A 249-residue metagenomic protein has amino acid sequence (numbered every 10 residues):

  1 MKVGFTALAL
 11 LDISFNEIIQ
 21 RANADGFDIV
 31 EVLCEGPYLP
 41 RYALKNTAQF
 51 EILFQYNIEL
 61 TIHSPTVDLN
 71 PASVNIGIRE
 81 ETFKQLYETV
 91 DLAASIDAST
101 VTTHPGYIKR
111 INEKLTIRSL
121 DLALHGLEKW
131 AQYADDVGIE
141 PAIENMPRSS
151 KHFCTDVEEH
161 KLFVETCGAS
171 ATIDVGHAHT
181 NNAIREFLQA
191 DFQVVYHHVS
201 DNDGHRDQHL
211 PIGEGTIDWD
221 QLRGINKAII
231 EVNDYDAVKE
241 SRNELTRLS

Functional and structural regions predicted by a protein language model:
M1-E88, A94, A169-S170: N-terminal pre-domain/capping segments
K2, F27, Q55-E59, A93-T100 (+4 more regions): A general structural motif
V3-A7, V30-V32, L60-S64, V101-T103 (+4 more regions): Hydrophobic faces of well-ordered beta-strands that scaffold small-molecule active sites in alpha/beta enzyme cores
A9-L11, C34-G36, T66-D68, P105-K109 (+4 more regions): Active-site-proximal loop/turn and secondary-structure-junction residues that shape catalytic pockets, frequently
N16-N23, S99, F153-K161, E165-T172 (+1 more regions): Histidine-acidic metal/acid-base catalytic patches
T47-V67, A123-A134, L162-C167, W219-R223: Alpha-helix-loop-beta-strand connector modules within alpha/beta enzyme cores
A72-S170: Active-site acidic/histidine proton-transfer and metal-coordination neighborhood in alpha/beta enzyme cores
